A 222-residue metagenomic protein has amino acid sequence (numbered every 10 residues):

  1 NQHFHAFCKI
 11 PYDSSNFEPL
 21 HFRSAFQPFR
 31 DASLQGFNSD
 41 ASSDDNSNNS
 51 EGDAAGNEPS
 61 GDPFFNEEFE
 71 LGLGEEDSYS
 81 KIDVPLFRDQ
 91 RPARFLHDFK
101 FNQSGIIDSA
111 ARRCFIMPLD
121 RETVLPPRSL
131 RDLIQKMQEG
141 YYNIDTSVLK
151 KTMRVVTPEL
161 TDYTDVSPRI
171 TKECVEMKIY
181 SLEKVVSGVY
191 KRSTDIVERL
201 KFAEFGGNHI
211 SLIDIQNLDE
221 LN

Functional and structural regions predicted by a protein language model:
N1-L86: Signal-peptide-cleavage-adjacent N-terminal segments of secreted and extracellular proteins
Y12, F17, N49, T146 (+1 more regions): Extended non-catalytic interaction/regulatory regions in multidomain proteins
L71, A93-F95, Y163: Residues embedded in well-ordered secondary-structure elements
E75, F115, L119-T157: Conserved, structured regulatory domains from eukaryotic proteins
D83-Q135: An acidic-aromatic
E159-N222: A eukaryote-biased signal for long
